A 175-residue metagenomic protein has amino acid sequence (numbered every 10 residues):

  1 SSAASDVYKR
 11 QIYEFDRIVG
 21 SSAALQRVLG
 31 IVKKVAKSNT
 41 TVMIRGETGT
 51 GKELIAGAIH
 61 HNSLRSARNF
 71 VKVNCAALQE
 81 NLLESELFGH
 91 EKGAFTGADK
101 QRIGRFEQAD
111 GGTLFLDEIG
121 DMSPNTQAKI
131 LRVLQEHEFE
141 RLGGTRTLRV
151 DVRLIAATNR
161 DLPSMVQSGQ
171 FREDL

Functional and structural regions predicted by a protein language model:
S1-Q11: Residue-level detector of conserved catalytic or cofactor/ligand-binding positions in enzyme active sites
K9-R149, L154-R160, M165: AAA+ ATPase active-site-proximal loops
Q170: Basic, amphipathic DNA-recognition helix from helix-turn-helix-like DNA-binding domains
